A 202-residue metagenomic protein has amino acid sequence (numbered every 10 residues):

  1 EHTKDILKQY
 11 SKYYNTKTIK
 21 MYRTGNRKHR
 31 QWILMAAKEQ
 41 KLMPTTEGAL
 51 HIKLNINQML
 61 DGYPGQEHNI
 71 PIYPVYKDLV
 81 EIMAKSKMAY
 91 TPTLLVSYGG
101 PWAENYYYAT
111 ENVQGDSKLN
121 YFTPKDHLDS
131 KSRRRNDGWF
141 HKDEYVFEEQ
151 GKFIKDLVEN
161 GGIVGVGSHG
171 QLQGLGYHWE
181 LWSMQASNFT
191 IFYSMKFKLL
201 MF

Functional and structural regions predicted by a protein language model:
E1-M35, N57-G65: Active-site gating/metal-coordination segments in enzymes
I6-G25, I72-S183: Active-site neighborhoods of metal-dependent hydrolases
N15, A36-M43, M59-Q66, K85-A89 (+2 more regions): Glycine-enriched alpha-helix->loop->beta-strand junction motifs that scaffold or abut catalytic
I52-I56, V75-Y76: Catalytic core of soluble alpha/beta enzymes
K53, G174-F202: Extended hydrophobic/aromatic segments used for targeting, binding, or gating
